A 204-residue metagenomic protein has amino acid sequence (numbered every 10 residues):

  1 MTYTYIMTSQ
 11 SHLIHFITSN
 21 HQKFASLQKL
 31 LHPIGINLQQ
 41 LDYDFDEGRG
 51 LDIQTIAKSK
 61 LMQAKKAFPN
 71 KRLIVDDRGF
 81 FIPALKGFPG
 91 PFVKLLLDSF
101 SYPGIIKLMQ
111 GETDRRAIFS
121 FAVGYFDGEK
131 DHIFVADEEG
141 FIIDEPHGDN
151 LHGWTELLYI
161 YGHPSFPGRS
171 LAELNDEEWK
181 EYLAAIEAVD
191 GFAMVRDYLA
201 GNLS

Functional and structural regions predicted by a protein language model:
T8-H15, Q22-S204: Anionic-ligand binding patches
